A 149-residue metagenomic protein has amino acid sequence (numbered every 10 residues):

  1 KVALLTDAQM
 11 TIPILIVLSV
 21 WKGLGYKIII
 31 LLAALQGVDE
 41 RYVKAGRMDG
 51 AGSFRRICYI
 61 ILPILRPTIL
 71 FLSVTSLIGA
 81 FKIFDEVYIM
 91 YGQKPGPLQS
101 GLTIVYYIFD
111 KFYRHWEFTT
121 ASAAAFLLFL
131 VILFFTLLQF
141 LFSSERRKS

Functional and structural regions predicted by a protein language model:
K1-V20, D85-G101: Membrane-interfacial helix termini and adjacent extracytoplasmic/periplasmic loops of multi-pass transporters
Q9-I16, Y26, I30, I57 (+3 more regions): The feature captures the transmembrane alpha-helix scaffold of multi-pass secondary transporters
M10, I28, K44, R55 (+1 more regions): Residue-level recognition of membrane-helix boundary sites in multi-pass small-molecule transporters
V17, L70, V74-L77, A123-L130: Hydrophobic residues within alpha-helical transmembrane segments of multi-pass solute transporters/permease subunits
G23-L31, T68-K94: Non-cytoplasmic
I29-I69, R147-S149: Intracellular coupling helices
L32-E40, Y113-S149: C-terminal transmembrane helix and the adjacent membrane-cytosol boundary/short C-terminal tail of inner/organellar
D49-A51, P95, F118: A short glycine-centered flexible hinge/capping loop motif at secondary-structure junctions
